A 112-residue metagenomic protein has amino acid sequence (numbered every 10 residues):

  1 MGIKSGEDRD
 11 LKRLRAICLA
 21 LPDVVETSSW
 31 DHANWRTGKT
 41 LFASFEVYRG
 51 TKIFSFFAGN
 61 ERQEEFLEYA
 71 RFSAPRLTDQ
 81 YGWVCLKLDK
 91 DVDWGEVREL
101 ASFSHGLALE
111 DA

Functional and structural regions predicted by a protein language model:
M1-A112: Charge-dense, helix-prone N-terminal extensions
